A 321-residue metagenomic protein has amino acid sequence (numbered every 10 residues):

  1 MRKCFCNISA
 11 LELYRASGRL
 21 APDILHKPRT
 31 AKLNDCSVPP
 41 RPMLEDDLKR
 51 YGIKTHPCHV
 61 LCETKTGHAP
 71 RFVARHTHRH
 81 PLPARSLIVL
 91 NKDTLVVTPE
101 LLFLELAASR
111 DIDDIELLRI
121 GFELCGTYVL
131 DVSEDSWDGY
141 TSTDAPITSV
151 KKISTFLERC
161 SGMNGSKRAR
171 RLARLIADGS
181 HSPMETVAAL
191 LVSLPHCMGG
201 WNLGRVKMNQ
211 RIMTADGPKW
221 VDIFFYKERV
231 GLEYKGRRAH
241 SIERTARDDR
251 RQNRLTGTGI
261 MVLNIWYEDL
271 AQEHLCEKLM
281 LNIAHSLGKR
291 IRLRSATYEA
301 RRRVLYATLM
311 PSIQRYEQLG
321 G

Functional and structural regions predicted by a protein language model:
M1-G162, R302-G321: Short gly/ser-rich loop at a beta-strand->alpha-helix junction or flexible surface loop bordering the NTP-binding
T143-G321: Surface segments flanking catalytic/ligand-binding clefts of nucleic-acid enzymes
